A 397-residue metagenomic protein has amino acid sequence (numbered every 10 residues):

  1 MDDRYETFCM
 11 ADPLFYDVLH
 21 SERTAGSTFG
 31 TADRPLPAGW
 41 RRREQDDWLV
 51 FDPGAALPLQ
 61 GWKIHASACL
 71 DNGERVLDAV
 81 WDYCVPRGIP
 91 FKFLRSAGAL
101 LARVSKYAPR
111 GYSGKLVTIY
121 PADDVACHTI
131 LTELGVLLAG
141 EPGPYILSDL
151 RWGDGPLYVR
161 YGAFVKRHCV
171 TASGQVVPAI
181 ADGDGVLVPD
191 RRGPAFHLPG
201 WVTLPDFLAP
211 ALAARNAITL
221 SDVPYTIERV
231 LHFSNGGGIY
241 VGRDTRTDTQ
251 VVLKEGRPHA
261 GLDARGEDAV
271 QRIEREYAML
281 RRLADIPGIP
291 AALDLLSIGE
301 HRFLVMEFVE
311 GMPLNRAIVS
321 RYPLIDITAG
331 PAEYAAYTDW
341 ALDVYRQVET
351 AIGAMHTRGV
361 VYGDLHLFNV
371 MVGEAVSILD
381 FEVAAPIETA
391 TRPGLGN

Functional and structural regions predicted by a protein language model:
D2-S21, G174-E228: Juxta-kinase regulatory segment immediately upstream of eukaryotic protein kinase catalytic domains
T28-L49, F207-R246: ATP-binding glycine-rich phosphate-binding loop
L59-G73, T226-A278: ATP-binding glycine-rich loop module of kinase domains
A278-G288: Structural motif at the C-terminus of the N-lobe alphaC helix and the adjacent alphaC-beta4 loop of the Hanks-type
A291-R302: Short beta-strand micro-motifs within the conserved protein kinase catalytic domain, predominantly in the N-lobe
E300-P313: Conserved short submotifs of the Hanks-type protein kinase catalytic core that shape the nucleotide-binding pocket
I352, H356-L367, V372: Catalytic-loop of the protein kinase fold
F381-N397: C-lobe/activation-segment region of protein kinase-like
